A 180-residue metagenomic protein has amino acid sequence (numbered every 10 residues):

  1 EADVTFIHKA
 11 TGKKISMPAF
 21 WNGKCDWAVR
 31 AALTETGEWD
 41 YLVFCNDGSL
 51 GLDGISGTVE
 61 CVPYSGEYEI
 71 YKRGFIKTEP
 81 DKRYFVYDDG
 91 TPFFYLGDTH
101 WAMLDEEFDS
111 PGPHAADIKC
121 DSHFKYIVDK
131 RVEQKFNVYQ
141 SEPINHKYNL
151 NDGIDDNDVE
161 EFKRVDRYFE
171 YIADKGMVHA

Functional and structural regions predicted by a protein language model:
A2-F6, Y41-V43: Beta-strand-rich binding/interaction modules
T5-K13: Change "in extracellular beta-sheet-rich domains … of secreted and cell-surface proteins" to "in beta-sheet-rich domains
F6-I7, V62-Y64, E69-R73: Intrinsically disordered, low-complexity segments enriched in polar/charged residues with Gly/Pro, especially when
K13-A32, E38-L42, S49-L52, Y68-A180: Active-site-adjacent substrate/metal-binding segments within catalytic domains of carbohydrate-active enzymes
G51-E67: Short beta-strand elements
